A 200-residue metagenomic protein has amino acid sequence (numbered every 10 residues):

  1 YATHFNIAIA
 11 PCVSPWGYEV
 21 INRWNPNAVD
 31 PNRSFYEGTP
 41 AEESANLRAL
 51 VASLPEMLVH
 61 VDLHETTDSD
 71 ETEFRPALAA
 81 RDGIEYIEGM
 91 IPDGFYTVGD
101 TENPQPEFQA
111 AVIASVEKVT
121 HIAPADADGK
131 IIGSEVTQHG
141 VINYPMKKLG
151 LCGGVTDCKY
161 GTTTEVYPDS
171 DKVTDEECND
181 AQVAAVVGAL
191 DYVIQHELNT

Functional and structural regions predicted by a protein language model:
Y1-T200: Structured catalytic-domain cores with a bias toward divalent-metal coordination
